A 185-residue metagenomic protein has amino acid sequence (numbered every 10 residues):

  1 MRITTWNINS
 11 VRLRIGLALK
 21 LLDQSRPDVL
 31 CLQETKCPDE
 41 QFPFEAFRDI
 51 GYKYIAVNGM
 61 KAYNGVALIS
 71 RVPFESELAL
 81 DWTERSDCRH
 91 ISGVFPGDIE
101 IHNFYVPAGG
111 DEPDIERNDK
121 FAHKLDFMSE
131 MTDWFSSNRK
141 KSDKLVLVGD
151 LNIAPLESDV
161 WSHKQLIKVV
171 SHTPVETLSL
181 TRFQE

Functional and structural regions predicted by a protein language model:
M1-I50, Y63-V66, P155: N-terminal, active-site-proximal structural segment of metallo-dependent hydrolase catalytic domains
M1-S10, D98-P113, R117, V148: Active-site-proximal beta-strand elements of phosphoester/diester hydrolases
S10-R14, R85, A122-M131, H172-V175: Soluble or luminal CAZymes and related metallo-dependent hydrolases
K20-L22, R89-G97, E130-D143: Short amphipathic alpha-helices and their capping/turn segments at secondary-structure boundaries
T35-P38, F42-P113: Structured beta-strand-rich core segments of catalytic domains in phosphoester-bond hydrolases
F42-F44, P113-I115, E157-H163: Short aromatic-enriched loop/helix-cap "lid" or pocket-rim segments at secondary-structure transitions that line
I50-G51, F127-E185: Metal-dependent phosphoesterases centered on the DNase I-like endonuclease/exonuclease/phosphatase
P107-M128, K164-K168: Surface-exposed cleft-lining segments at the edges of enzyme active sites
